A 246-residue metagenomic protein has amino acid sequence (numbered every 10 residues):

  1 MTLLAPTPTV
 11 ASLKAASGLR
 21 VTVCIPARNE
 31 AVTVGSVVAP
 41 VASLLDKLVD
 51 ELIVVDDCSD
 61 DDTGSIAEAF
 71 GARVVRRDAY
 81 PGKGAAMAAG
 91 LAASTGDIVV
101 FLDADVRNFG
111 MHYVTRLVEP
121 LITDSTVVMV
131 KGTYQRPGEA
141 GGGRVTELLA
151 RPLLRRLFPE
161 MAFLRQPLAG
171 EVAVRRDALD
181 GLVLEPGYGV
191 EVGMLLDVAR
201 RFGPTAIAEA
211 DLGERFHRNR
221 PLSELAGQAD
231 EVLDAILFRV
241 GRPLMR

Functional and structural regions predicted by a protein language model:
M1-R156, A173-E185, V192-R246: Structured catalytic core of nucleotide-sugar glycosyltransferases
P159: Substrate-binding rim/cap in mid-to-C-terminal beta-strand-loop elements of soluble/periplasmic
Q166-P167: Activation loop
